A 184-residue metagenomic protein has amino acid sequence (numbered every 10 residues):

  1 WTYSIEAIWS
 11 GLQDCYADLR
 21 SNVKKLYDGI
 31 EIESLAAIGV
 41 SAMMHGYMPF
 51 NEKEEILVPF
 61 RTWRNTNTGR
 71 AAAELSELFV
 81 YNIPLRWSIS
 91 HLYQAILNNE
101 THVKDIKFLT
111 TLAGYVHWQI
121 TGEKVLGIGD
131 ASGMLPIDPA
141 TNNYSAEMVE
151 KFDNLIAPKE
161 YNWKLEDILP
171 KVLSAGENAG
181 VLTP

Functional and structural regions predicted by a protein language model:
W1, S76-Y81: Short glycine/proline- and acidic residue-enriched helix-loop micro-motifs that form flexible lids or anion-recognition
W1-V58, A73, D105, N162-K171: N-terminal glycine/serine-rich phosphate-binding loop of ATP-dependent small-molecule kinases, especially carbohydrate
V23, Y27, L75-S76, A95 (+1 more regions): Hydrophobic alpha-helix position signal
F50, F79-P184: Gly/Ser/Thr-rich active-site cleft segment
R61-T62: Residue-level structural signal for beta-strand termini and adjacent loop
N65: Carbohydrate-associated surface elements
R70: Glycine-rich loop(s) and the adjacent beta-strand/alpha-helix scaffold that form part
